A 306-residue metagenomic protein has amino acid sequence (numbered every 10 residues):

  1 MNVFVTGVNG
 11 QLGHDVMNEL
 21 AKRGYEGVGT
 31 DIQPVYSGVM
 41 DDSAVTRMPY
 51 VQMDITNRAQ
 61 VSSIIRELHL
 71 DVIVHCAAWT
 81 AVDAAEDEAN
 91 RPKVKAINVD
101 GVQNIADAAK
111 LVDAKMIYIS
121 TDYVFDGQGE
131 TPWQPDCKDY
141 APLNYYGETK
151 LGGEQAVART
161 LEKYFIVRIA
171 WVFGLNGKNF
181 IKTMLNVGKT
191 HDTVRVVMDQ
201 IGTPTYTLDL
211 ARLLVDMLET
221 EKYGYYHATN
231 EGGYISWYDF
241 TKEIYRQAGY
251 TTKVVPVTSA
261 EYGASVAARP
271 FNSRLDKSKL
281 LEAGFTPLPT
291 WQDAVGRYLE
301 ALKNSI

Functional and structural regions predicted by a protein language model:
M1-R23: N-terminal Rossmann NAD(P)H-binding glycine-rich loop of SDR-like oxidoreductase domains
Y25-S37: Conserved glycine-rich Rossmann-like NAD(P)H-binding loop of the short-chain dehydrogenase/reductase
S43-N57: Rossmann-fold cofactor-recognition segment
I55-I97: NAD(P)H-binding glycine-rich loop region in Rossmannoid oxidoreductase-like domains and their noncatalytic homologs
P92-N104, V124-V167, V172: Catalytic helix-loop patch of NAD(P)-dependent Rossmann-fold dehydrogenases
Q155-G202, L208-D209, D216: NAD(P)-dependent short-chain dehydrogenase/reductase
L213, T220-S265, F271-N272: Mid/C-terminal beta-alpha module of Rossmann-like enzyme folds, strongest in SDR-family dehydrogenases/epimerases
S236-K242, T258-Y298, I306: Conserved C-terminal active-site "lid" loop/helix of NAD(P)H-dependent oxidoreductases that clamps the redox cofactor
